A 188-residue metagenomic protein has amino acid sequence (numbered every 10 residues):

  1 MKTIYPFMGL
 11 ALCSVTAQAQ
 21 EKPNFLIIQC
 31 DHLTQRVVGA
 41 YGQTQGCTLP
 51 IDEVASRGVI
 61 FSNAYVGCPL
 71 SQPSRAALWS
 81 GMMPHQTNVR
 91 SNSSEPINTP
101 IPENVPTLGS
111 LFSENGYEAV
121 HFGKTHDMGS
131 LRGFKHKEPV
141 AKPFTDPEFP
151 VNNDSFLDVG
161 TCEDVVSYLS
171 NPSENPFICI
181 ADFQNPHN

Functional and structural regions predicted by a protein language model:
K2-G9: Sec-dependent signal peptide recognition, specifically the positively charged N-region followed immediately by
G9-Q18: Hydrophobic h-region of N-terminal signal peptides that target proteins for export in Gram-negative bacteria
Q20-V59: Active-site-proximal N-terminal segment of extracellular/periplasmic enzymes that hydrolyze or transfer
E21-L26, R57-S62, N115-A119, S173-A181: Loop/turn elements at helix/coil->beta-strand transitions in domains of secreted/extracellular proteins
Y65: Cofactor-cradling patches in redox/metallo enzymes
P73-S74: A structural motif shared across PLP-dependent enzymes of the aminotransferase-like
A77-F177, Q184-H187: Catalytic-site neighborhoods of secreted/periplasmic enzymes that process anionic sulfate/phosphate groups
